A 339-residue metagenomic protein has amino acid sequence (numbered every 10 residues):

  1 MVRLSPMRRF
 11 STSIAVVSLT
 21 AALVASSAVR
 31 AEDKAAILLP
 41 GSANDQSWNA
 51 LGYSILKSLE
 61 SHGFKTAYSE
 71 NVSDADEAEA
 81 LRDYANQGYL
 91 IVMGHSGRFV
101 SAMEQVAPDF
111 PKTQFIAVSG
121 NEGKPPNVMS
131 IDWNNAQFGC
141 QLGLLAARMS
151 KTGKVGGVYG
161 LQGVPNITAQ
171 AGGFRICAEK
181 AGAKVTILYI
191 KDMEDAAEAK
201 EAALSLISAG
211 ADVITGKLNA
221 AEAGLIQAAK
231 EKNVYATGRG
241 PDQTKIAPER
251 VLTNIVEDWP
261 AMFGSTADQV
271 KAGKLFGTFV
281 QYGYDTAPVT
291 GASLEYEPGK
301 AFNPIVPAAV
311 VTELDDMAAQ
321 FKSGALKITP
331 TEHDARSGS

Functional and structural regions predicted by a protein language model:
V2-V17: Bacterial N-terminal signal peptides that target proteins for export
A25-A28: N-terminal signal peptide c-region/cleavage motif recognized by signal peptidases
A31-S339: A residue-level marker of the well-folded mature domains of exported/periplasmic proteins
